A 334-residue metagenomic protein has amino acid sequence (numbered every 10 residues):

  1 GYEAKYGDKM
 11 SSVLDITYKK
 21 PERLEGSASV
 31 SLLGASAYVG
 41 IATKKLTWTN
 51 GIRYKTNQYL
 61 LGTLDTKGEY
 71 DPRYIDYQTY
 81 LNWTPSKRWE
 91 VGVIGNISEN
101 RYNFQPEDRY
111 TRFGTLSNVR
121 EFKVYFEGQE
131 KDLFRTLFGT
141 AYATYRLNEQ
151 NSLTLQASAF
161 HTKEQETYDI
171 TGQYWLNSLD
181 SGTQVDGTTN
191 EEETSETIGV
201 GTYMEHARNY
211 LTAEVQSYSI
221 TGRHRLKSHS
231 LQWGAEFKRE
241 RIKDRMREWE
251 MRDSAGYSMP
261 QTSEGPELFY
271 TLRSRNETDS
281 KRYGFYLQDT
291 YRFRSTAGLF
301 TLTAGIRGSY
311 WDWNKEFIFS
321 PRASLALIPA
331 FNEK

Functional and structural regions predicted by a protein language model:
G1-E25: N-terminal periplasmic accessory domains that precede and gate Gram-negative outer-membrane beta-barrel machines
Y18, L32-G34, T43-K45, Y54-Q58 (+6 more regions): Transmembrane beta-strands of outer-membrane beta-barrel pores
P21, L33, T43-L46, T84-R88 (+4 more regions): Outer-membrane beta-barrel channels and translocator barrels
G26-A28, W48-N50, V91-V93, L153-A157 (+4 more regions): Transmembrane beta-strands of outer-membrane beta-barrel proteins
S27, S31-Y54, K67-P106, E130-H161: Transmembrane beta-barrel wall of Gram-negative outer-membrane proteins
A35-I41, T79-W83, G139-Y145, Y218-H224 (+2 more regions): Residues on the lipid-exposed face of transmembrane beta-strands in outer-membrane beta-barrel proteins
T111-G139, R146-Y286: Replace "related TpsB outer-membrane translocases also match" with "some related outer-membrane beta-barrels such as
A213-V215, R273-K334: Structural signature of Gram-negative outer-membrane beta-barrels, strongest in the C-terminal barrel of TonB-dependent
